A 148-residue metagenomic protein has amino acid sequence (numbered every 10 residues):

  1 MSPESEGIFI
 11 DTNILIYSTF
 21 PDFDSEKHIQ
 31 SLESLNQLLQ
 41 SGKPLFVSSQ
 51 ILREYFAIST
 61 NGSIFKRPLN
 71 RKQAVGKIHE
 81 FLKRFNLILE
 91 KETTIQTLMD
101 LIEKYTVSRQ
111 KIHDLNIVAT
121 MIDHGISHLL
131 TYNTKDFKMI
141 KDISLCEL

Functional and structural regions predicted by a protein language model:
M1-V47, S63-Q73: Short, well-structured N-terminal submotif of metal-dependent ribonuclease cores
S2-P3, N86-H128, Y132: Active-site neighborhoods of divalent-metal-dependent phosphate/nucleic-acid chemistry enzymes
T12, S49, K111-L115: Conserved glycosyltransferase catalytic-site signature
S41-G42, F81-R84, I140: Structured helix-beta-strand junction loops
F46-S49, T131: Short beta-strand segments at enzyme active-site cores
A57-K83: Helix-adjacent hinge/juxtasegments
K135-D142: Short loop/helix-cap segments at secondary-structure boundaries that form the rim of catalytic
